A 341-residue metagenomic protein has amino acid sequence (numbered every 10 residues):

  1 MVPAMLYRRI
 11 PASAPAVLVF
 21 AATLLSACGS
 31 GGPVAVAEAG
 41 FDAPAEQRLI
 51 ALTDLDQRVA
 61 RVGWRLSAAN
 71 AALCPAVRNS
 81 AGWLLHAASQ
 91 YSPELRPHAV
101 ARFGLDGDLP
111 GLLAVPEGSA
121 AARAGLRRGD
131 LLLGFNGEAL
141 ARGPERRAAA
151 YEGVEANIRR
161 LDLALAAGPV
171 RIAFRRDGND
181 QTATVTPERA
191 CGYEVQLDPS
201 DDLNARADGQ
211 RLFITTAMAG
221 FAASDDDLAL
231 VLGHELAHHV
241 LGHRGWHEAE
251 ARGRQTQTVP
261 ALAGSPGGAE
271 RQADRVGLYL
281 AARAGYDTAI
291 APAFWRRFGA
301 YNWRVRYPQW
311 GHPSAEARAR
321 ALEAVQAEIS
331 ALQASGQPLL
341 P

Functional and structural regions predicted by a protein language model:
L24-A27: C-terminal motif of bacterial Sec signal peptides marking the signal peptidase cleavage site
G31-N79, R175-G178, P260-G311: Short helix/loop segments within enzyme catalytic domains that coordinate or immediately flank catalytic cofactors
E46-G111, T184-T186, L197: PDZ/PDZ-like peptide-tail recognition elements
R96-E117, L131-G134, G192-D225: Active-site scaffold of zinc-dependent metalloenzymes
A121-A149: Conserved PDZ fold ligand-binding element
A148-E194: PDZ-domain C-terminal substructure recognizer with occasional recognition of PDZ-binding tails
M218, A223-D227, E235-R252, Y286: Catalytic Zn2+-binding segment of zinc metalloproteases
L232-L241, Q272, V276, L280: Active-site His/Glu-centered metal-binding helix of metallohydrolases
